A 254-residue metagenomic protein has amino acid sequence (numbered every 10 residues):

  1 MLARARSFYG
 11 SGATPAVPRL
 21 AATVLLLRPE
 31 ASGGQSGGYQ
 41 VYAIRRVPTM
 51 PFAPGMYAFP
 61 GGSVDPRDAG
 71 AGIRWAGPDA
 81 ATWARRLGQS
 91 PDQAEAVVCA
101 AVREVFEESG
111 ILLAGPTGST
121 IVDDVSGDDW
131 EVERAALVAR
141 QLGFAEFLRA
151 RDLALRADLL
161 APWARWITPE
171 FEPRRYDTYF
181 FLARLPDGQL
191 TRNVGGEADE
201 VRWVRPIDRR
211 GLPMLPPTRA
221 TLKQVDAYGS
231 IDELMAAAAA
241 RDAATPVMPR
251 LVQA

Functional and structural regions predicted by a protein language model:
M1-A254: N-terminal leader/linker segments that precede catalytic domains of diphosphate-processing enzymes
